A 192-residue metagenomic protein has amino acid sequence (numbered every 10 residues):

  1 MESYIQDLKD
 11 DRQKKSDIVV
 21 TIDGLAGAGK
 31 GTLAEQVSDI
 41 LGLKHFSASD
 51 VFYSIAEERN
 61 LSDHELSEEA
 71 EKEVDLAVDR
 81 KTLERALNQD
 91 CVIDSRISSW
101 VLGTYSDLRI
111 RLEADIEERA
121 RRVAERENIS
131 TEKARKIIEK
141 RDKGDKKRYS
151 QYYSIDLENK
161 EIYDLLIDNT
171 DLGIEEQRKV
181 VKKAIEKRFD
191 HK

Functional and structural regions predicted by a protein language model:
M1-D17: Extreme N-terminal, non-catalytic leader segments that precede Walker-type/kinase nucleotide-binding cores
I22: Hydrophobic anchor at the beta1->P-loop junction of P-loop NTPases
L25: P-loop (Walker A) phosphate-binding loop of NTP-binding proteins
A28: ATP-binding Walker
G31: Walker A/P-loop
I40, K44-L102, I116-E118, E125-K136 (+1 more regions): ATP-dependent small-molecule kinase phosphotransfer cores that center on conserved nucleotide phosphate-binding segments
T131-V180: Small-molecule kinase domains that catalyze NTP-dependent phosphoryl transfer to phosphate-bearing small molecules
